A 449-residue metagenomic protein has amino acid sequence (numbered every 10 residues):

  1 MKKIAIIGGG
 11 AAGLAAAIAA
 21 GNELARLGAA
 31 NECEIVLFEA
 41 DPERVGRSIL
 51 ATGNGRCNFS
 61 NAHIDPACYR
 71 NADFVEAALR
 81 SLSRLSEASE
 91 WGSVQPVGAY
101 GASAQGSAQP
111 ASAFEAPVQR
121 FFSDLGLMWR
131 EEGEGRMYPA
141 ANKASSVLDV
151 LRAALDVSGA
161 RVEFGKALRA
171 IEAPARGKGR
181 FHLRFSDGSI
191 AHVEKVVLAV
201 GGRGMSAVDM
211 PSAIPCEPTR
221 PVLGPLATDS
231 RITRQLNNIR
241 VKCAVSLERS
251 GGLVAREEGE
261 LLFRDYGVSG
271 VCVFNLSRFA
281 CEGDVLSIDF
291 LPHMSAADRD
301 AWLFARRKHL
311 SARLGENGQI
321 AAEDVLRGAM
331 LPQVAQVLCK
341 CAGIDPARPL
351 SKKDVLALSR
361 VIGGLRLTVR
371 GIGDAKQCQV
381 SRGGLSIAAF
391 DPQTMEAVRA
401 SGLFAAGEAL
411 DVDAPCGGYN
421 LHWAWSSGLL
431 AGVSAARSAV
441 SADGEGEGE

Functional and structural regions predicted by a protein language model:
M1-G13: Beta1/beta-strand and adjacent pyrophosphate-binding region of the FAD-binding site in flavoprotein oxidoreductases
A5, G21-N54: Glycine-rich FAD pyrophosphate-binding loop
A5-I7, F38, L168, I190-R203 (+4 more regions): Short hydrophobic core segments
P42-V45, L50, F59, H63-D65 (+3 more regions): An anion/pyrophosphate-binding glycine-rich loop and adjacent beta-alpha core in soluble alpha-beta enzymes
G53-E90, P110-E134: Glycine-rich active-site loop/strand segments that organize a redox cofactor
F164, Q336-D413: A glycine-rich dinucleotide-binding beta-alpha-beta segment and adjacent secondary-structure elements that constitute
F164-G179: A conserved short coil-to-beta-strand element within the FAD-binding core of flavoproteins
V200-D209, D411-V440: A conserved FAD-binding loop/helix module that cradles the flavin
